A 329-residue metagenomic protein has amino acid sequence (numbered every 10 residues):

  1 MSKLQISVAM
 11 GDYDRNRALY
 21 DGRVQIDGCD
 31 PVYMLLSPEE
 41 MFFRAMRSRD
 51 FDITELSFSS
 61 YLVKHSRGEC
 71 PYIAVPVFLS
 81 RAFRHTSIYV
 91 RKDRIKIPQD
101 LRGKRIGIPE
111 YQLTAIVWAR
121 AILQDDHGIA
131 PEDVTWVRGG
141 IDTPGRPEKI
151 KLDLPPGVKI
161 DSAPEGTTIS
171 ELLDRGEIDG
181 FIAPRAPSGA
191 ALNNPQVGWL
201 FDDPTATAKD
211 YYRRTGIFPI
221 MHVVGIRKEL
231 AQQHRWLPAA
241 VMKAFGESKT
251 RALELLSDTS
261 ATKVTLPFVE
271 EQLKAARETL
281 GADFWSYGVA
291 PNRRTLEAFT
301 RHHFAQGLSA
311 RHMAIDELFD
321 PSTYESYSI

Functional and structural regions predicted by a protein language model:
M1-L4: Basic/polar N-terminal segments that are highly enriched at the extreme N-terminus, encompassing both cleavable
S7, D14-G145: Short, glycine-/small- and polar/acidic-enriched structural segments that line small-molecule recognition paths
Y33-R44, K96, V134-D174, A314-Y324: Short helix-initiation/N-cap motifs at beta->coil->alpha
P147-S257: Pocket-lining segment of extracytoplasmic ligand-binding domains
G225, A231-A305: Secondary-structure end/capping motifs
G288-I329: Long, low-complexity C-terminal extensions of enzymes
